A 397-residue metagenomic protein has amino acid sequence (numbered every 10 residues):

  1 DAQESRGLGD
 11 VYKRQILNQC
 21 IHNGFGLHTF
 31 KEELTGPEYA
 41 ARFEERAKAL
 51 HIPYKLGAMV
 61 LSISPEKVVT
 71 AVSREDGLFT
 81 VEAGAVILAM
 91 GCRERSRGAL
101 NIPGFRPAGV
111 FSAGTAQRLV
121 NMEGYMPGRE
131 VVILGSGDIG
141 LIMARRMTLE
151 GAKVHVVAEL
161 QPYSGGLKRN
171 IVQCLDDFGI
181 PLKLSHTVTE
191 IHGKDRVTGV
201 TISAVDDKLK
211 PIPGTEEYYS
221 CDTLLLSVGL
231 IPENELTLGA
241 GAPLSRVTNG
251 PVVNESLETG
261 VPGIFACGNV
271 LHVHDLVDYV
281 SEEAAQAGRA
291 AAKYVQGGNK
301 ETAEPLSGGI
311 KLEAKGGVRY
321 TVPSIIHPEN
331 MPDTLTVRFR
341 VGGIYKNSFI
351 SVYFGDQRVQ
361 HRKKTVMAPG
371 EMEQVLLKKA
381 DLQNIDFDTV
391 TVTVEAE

Functional and structural regions predicted by a protein language model:
A2-Y12: Single conserved hydrophobic/aromatic residue that forms the stacking wall/gate of nucleotide- or nucleobase-binding
D10-T35, L100-N101, L167-I171: Conserved N-terminal glycine-rich FAD pyrophosphate-binding loop of Rossmann-like flavoproteins
R42-S73, V81, T148-E235, D333-V366: A Rossmann-like FAD-binding core segment of flavoenzymes
L88, V110-V120, T223-H274: FAD-site-proximal beta/loop scaffold in flavoenzymes
C92-V132, S136-L141, T248-E255: Glycine-rich dinucleotide-binding loop and its adjacent helix/turn
C267-A314: A conserved FAD-binding loop/helix module that cradles the flavin
K300-Y345: Surface beta-strand/loop "capping" patches
I350, K378-E397: Short, aromatic- and glycine-rich surface loops/edge beta-strands on solvent-exposed regions
